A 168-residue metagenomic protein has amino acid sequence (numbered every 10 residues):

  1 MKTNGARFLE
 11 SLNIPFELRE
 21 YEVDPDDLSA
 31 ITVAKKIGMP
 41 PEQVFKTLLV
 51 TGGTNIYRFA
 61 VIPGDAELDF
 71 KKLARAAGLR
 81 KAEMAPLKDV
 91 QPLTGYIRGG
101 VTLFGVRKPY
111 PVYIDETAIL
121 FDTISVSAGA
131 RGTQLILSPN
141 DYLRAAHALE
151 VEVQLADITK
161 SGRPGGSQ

Functional and structural regions predicted by a protein language model:
M1-Q168: Extended, low-hydrophobicity, polar/charged segments
